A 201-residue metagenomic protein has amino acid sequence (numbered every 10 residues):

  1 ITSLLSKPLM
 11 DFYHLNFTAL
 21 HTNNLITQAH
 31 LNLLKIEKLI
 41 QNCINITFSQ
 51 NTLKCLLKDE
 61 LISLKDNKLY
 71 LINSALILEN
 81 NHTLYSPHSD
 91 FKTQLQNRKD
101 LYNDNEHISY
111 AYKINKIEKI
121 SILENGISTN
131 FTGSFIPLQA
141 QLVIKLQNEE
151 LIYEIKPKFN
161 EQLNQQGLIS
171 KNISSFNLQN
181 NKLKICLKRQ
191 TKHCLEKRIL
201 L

Functional and structural regions predicted by a protein language model:
I1-F12: N-terminal single-pass transmembrane signal-anchor helix
S3-L4, N16, E37, N164 (+1 more regions): Residue-level signal for the start and early helices of compact helical domains
M10-I152: Extracytoplasmic beta-strand-rich oligomerization domains located immediately C-terminal to a leader/signal peptide
F135-L201: Short linear sequence signals and composition-biased patches located at protein termini or domain-edge surfaces
